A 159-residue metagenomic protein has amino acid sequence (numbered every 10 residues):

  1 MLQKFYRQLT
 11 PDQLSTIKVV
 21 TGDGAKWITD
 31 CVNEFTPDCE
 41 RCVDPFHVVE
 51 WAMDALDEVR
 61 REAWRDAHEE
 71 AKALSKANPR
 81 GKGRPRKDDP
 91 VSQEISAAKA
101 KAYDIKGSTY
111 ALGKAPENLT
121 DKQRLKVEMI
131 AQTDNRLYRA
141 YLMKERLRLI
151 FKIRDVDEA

Functional and structural regions predicted by a protein language model:
Q3-P37, E69-A159: Acidic/histidine-rich catalytic cores and adjacent linkers of DNA breakage/strand-transfer/modification proteins
D12, C42, E62-R65: Generic macromolecular interface patches on structured domains
D38-D54: Inter-helix linker motif
C39, R60-A63, L74: Residue-level signature of transmembrane alpha-helix interfaces in integral membrane proteins
M53-R65: Short, surface-exposed amphipathic charged segments that create phosphate/polyanion-binding patches used for binding
